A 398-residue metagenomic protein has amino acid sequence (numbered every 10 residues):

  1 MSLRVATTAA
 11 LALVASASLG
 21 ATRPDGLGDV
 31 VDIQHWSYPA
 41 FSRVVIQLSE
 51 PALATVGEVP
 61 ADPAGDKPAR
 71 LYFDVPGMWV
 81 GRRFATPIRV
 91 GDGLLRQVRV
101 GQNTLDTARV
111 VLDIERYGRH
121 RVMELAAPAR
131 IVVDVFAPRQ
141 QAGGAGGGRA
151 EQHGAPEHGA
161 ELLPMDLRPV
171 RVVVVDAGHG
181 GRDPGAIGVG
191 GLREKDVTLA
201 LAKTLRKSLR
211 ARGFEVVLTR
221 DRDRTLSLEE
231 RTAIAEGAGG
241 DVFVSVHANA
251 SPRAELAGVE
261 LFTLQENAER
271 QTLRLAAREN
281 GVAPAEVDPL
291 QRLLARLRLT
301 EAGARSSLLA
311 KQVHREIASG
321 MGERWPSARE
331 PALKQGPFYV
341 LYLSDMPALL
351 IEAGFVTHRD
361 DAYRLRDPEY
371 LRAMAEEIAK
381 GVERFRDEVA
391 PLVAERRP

Functional and structural regions predicted by a protein language model:
A6-A17: Bacterial N-terminal signal peptides
L19-V173: Signal-peptide-cleaved, periplasmic/extracellular N-terminal interaction regions immediately downstream of the signal
L48-E50, V75-G77, I114-R116, D134-A137 (+6 more regions): Flexible glycine-/small-residue-rich
A54, V216, A348-I351: Hydrophobic anchor at the start of a short beta-strand that flanks the dinucleotide cofactor-binding loop
Q97-V98, P331-L350: Short glycine-rich, acidic/polar surface loops and turns
G148-K311, R315, E323, Y363 (+3 more regions): Catalytic-core regions of hydrolytic enzymes
L371-R386: Histidine-centered active-site loop/cap adjacent to the catalytic His in serine esterases/O-acetyl transfer systems
